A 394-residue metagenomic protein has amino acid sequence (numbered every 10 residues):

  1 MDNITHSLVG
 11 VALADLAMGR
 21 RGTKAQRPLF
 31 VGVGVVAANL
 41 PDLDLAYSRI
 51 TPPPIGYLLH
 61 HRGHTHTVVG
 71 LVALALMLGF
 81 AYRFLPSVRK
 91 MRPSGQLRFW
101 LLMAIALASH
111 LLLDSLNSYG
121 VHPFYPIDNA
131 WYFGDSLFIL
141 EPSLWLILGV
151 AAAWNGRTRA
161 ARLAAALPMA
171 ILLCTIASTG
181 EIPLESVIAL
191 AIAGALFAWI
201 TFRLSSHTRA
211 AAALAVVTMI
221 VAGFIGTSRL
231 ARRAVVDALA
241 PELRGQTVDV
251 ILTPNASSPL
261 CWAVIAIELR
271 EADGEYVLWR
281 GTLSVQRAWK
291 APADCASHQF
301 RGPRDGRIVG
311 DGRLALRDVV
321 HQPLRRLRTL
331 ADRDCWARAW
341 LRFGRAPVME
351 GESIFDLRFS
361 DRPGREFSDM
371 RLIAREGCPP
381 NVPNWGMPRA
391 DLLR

Functional and structural regions predicted by a protein language model:
M1-L243, I251-P254: N-terminal membrane-targeting hydrophobic helices
R244-V250, P254-R394: Extracytosolic and intramembrane catalytic regions of membrane-associated proteins in envelope/secretory systems
